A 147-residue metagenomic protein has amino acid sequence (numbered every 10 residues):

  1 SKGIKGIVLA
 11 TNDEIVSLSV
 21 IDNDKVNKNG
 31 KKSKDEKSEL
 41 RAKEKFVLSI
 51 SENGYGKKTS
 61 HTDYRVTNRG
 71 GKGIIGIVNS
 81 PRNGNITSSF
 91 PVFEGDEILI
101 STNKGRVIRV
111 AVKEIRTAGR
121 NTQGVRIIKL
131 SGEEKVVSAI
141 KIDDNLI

Functional and structural regions predicted by a protein language model:
S1-I147: Short, structured "edge-of-domain" segments at secondary-structure transitions
